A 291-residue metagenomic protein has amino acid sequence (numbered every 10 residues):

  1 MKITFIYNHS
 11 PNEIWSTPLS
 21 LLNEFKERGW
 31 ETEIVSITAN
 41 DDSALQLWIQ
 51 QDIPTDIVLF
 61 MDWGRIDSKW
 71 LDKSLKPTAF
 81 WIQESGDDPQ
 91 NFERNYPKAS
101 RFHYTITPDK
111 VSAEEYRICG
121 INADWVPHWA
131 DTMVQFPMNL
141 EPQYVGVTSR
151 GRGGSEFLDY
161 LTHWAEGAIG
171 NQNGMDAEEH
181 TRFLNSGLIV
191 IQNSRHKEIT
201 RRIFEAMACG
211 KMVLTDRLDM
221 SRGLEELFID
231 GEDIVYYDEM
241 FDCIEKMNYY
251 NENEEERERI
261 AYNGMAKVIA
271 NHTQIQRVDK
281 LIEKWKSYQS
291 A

Functional and structural regions predicted by a protein language model:
M1-I53, F60-K73, P77-D230, Y236 (+4 more regions): Nucleotide-sugar donor-binding catalytic core of glycosyltransferases
E232-M240, Y249-E254: Conserved acidic donor-binding segment of nucleotide-sugar-dependent glycosyltransferases
K246: Short amphipathic alpha-helices within nucleic acid-binding modules
N251-W285: A charged, aromatic-enriched C-terminal amphipathic alpha-helix characteristic of glycosyltransferases across folds
